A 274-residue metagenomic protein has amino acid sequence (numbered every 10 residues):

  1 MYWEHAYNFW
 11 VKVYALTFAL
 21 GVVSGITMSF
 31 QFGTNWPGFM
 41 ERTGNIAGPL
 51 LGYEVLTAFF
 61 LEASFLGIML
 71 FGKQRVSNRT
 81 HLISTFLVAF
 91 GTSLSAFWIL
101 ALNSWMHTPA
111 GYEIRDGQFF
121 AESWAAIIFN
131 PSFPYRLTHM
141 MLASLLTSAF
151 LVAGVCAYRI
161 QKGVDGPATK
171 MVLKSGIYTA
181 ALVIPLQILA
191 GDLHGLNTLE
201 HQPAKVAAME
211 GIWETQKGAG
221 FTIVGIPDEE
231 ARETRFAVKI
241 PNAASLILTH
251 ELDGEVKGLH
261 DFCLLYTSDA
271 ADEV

Functional and structural regions predicted by a protein language model:
M1-A6, N35-W36, Q161: Membrane-interface helix-loop junction between the first two transmembrane segments
T17-L87, S104: Membrane-interface helix-loop-helix modules in multi-pass inner-membrane proteins
F30, T34-G38, I99-D116, D192-M209: Functional transmembrane-helix hotspots
R42-Y53, A121-M140, S268: Short aromatic-rich membrane-water interface segments that cap or initiate transmembrane helices in multi-pass membrane
G67-R75, T80-F86, F97-W105, I128 (+1 more regions): Internal alpha-helical transmembrane segments
L102, T179-T249: Aromatic-rich transmembrane-lumenal/periplasmic boundary elements in polytopic membrane proteins
L252-L265: Membrane-interface interhelical connector segments
Y266-E273: Conserved small/polar residues in nucleotide/adenosyl-binding loops
